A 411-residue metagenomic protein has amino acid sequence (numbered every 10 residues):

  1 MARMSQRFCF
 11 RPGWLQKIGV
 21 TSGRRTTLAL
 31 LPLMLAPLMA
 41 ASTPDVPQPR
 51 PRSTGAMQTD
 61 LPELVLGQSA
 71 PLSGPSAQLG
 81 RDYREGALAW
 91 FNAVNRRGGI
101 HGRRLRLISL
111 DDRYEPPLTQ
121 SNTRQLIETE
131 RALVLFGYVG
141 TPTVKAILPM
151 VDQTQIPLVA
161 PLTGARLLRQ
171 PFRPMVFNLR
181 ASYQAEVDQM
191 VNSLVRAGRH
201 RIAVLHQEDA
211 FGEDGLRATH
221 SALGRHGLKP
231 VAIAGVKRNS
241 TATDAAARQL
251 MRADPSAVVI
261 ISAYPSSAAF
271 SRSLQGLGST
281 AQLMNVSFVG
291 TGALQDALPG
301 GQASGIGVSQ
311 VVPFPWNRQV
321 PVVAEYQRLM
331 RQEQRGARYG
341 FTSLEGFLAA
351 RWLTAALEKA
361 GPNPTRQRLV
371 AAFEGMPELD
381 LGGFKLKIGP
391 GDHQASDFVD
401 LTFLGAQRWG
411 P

Functional and structural regions predicted by a protein language model:
W14, R24-L28: N-terminal export leaders
R50-G86, L110-P116, V139-G140, L205-G212 (+2 more regions): Extracytoplasmic "Venus flytrap"
P51-S53, V65, Q78-E85, R97-L167 (+3 more regions): Beta-alpha junction/loop-to-helix N-cap segments that form part of ligand/metal-binding clefts
L79-R96, L118, L158, E186-Q189 (+2 more regions): Short, solvent-exposed amphipathic alpha-helices that sit in or adjacent to ligand/effector-binding or catalytic
S121, R166-L167, P174-G278, P315-A324 (+1 more regions): Extracellular/periplasmic Venus flytrap/periplasmic-binding protein
L126-V139, V159-P161, A203-H206, D254-Y264 (+3 more regions): Periplasmic-binding protein-like
S271-G346, A406-G410: Extracellular/periplasmic periplasmic-binding protein-like sensory domains
Q332-L344, T354-G410: Segments of small-molecule ligand-sensing domains
